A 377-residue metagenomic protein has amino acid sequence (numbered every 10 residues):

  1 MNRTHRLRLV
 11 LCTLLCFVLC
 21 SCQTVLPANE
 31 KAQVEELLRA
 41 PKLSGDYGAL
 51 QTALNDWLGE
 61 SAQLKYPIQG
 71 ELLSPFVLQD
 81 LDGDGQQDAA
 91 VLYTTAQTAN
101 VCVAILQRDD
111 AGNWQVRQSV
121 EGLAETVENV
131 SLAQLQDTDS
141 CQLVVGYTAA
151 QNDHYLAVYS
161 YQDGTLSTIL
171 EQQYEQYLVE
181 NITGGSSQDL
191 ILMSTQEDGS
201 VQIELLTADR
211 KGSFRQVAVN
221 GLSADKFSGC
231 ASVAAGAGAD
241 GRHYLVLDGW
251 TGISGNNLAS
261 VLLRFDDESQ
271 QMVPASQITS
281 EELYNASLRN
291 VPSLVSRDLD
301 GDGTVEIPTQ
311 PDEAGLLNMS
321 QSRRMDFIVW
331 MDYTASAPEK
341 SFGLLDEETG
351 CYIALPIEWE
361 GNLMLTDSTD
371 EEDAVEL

Functional and structural regions predicted by a protein language model:
R3-P27: Sec-dependent N-terminal signal peptides of Gram-positive bacterial secreted proteins and lipoproteins
C22-A374: Beta-propeller-forming repeat regions
